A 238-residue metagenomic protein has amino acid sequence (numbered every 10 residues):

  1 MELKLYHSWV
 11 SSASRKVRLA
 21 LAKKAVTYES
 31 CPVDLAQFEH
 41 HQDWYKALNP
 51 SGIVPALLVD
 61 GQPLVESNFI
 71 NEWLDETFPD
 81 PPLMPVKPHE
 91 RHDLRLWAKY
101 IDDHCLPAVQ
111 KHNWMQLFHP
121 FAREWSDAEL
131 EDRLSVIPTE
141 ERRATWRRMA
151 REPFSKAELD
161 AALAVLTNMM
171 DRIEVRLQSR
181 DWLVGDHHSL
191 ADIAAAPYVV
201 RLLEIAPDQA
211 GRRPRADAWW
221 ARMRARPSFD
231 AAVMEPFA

Functional and structural regions predicted by a protein language model:
M1-P138, P153: GST-like domain detector, emphasizing the conserved glutathione-binding G-site in the N-terminal thioredoxin-like
A22, L203, A225: Short polybasic/polar patches that bind polyanions
L35-A36, H188, A238: Positions that flank functional sites
A47, A225, M234: Phosphate-coordinating loops and pocket residues in cytosolic domains that bind phosphorylated ligands
L57, L94, I173, D192 (+1 more regions): Residue-level signal for nonpolar/aromatic packing positions in well-ordered secondary structure
C105-A221: GST-like fold's C-terminal all-alpha helical module
R213, R226-P227: Acidic-histidine catalytic/liganding microenvironments
A232-A238: Terminal-tail/helix-coil boundary detector
